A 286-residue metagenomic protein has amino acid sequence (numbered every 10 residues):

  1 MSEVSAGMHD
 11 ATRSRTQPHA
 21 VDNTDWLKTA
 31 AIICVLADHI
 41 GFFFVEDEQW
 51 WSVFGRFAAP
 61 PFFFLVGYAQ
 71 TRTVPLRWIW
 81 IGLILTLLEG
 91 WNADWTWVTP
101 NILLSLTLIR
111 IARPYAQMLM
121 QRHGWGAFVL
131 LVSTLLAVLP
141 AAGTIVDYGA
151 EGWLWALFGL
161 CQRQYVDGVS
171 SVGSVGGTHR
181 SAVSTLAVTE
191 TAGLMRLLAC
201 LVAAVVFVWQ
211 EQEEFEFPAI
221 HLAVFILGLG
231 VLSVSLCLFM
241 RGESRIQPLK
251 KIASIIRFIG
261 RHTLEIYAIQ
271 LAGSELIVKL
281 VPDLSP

Functional and structural regions predicted by a protein language model:
M1-P286: Alpha-helical transmembrane segments and their immediate juxtamembrane cytosolic regions
